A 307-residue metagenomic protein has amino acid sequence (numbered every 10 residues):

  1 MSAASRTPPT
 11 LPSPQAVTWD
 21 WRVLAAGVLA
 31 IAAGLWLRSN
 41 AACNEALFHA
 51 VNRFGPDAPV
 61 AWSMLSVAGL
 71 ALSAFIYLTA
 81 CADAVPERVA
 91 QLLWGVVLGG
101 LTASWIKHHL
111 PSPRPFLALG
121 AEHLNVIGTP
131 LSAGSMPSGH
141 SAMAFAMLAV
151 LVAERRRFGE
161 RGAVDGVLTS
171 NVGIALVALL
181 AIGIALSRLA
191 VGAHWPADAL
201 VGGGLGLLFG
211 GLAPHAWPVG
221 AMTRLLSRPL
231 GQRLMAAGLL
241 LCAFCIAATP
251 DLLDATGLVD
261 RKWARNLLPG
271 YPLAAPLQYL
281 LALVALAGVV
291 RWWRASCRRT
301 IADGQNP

Functional and structural regions predicted by a protein language model:
M1-S73, W105-A133, V259-G270, L277-Q278 (+1 more regions): N-terminal transmembrane-helix/juxtamembrane module of multi-pass inner/ER membrane proteins
S13-D20, D83-L92, A163-N171: Membrane-interface helix-loop-helix junctions at transmembrane boundaries of multi-pass membrane enzymes, predominantly
R22-G34, G95-G99, A178-L179, A236-F244: Alpha-helical transmembrane segments
L24, Y77-T102, I174: Interfacial segments of alpha-helical transmembrane regions
G27-V28, L72, L92, V96-S104 (+3 more regions): Alpha-helical transmembrane spans of integral membrane proteins, capturing the lipid-embedded, hydrophobic core of TM
L65-V85, H140-F145: Hydrophobic alpha-helical transmembrane segments
L93-S112, N171-R188: Small-polar-interrupted transmembrane alpha-helices in polytopic inner-membrane proteins
N125-R294: Membrane-embedded catalytic cores of phosphoryl/pyrophosphoryl-handling enzymes
